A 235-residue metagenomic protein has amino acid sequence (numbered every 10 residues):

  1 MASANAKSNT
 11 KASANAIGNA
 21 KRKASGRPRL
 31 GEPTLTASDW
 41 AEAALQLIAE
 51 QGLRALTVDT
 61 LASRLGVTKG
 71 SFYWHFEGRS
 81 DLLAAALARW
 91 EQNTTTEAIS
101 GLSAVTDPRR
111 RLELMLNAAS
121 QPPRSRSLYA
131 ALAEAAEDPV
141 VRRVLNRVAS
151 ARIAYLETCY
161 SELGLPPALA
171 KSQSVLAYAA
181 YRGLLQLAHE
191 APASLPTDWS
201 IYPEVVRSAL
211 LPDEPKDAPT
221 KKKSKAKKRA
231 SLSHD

Functional and structural regions predicted by a protein language model:
M1-L35, L165, E214-D235: N-terminal intrinsically disordered/low-complexity leader segments
T36-D39, A43-D81, A85: Helix-turn-helix
D39, A43-Q51, E97-G101, A131 (+1 more regions): Solvent-exposed, amphipathic alpha-helical segments
A85, T96-Y129, A177: Hydrophobic alpha-helical connector segments
E91-Q92: Generic helix N-cap/helix-start motif at coil->alpha-helix transitions
Q121-N146: Amphipathic alpha-helical segments used for helix-helix packing
R142, N146, S161-D235: Hydrophobic/aromatic-rich alpha-helical bundle segments in the mid-to-C-terminal region
V144-A151, Y155: Short, solvent-exposed amphipathic helices
